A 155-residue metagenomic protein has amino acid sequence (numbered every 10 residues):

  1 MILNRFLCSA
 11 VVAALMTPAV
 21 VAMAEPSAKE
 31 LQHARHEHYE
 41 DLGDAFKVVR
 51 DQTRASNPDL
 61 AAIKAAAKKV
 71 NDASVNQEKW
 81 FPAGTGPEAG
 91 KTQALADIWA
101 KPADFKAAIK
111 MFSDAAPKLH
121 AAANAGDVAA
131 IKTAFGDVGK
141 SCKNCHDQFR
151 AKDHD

Functional and structural regions predicted by a protein language model:
M1-A10: Bacterial N-terminal signal peptides that target proteins for export
F6-L7, T17, L60, A67: Generic alpha-helix initiation/capping and coil-helix boundary signal
A13-A14: Repetitive helical segments and hydrophobic/amphipathic motifs
T17-A24: Sec/Tat signal peptide C-region and signal peptidase I cleavage site
K29-A61, K68-D155: Sequence context surrounding c-type heme c attachment/ligation sites in exported
